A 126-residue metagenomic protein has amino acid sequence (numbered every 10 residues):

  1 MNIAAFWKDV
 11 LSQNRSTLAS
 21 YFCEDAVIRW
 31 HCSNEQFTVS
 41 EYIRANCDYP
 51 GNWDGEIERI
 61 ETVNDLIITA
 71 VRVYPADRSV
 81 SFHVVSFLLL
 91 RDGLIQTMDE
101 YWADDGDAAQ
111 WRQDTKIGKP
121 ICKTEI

Functional and structural regions predicted by a protein language model:
M1-I126: C-terminal and inter-domain tail/linker signature
